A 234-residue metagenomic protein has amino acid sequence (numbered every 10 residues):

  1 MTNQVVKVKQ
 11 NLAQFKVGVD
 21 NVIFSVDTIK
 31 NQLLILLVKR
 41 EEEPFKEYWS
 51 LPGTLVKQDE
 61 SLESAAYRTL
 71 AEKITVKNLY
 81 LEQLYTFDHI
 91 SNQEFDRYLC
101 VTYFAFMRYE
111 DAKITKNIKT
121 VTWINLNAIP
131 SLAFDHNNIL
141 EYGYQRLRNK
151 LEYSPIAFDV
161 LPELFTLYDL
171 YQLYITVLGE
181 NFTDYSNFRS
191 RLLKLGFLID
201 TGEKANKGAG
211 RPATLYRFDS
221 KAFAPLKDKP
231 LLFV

Functional and structural regions predicted by a protein language model:
M1-V6: Short Pro/Gly-enriched beta-strand edge/turn motifs at strand-loop
V8-W49: N-terminal strand-loop-strand
F15-V19, L34, E63-Y67, A71-I114 (+2 more regions): Active-site segment of metal-dependent pyrophosphate-handling enzymes, primarily the Nudix hydrolase catalytic core
Q32-E72, V76, E152-Y171, I175: Conserved Nudix-box catalytic region and its N-terminal flanking loop in Nudix hydrolases and closely related
F104, K113-L147, L151, P162-Y168 (+2 more regions): NUDIX/MutT-family hydrolases
K113-T115, Q172, S220: Domain-scale activation on soluble regions of proteins
T176-F188: Short, positively charged loop/turn segments that connect secondary-structure elements
G202-V234: Long, intrinsically disordered, low-complexity Ser/Thr/Pro-rich regulatory/activation regions of nuclear proteins
